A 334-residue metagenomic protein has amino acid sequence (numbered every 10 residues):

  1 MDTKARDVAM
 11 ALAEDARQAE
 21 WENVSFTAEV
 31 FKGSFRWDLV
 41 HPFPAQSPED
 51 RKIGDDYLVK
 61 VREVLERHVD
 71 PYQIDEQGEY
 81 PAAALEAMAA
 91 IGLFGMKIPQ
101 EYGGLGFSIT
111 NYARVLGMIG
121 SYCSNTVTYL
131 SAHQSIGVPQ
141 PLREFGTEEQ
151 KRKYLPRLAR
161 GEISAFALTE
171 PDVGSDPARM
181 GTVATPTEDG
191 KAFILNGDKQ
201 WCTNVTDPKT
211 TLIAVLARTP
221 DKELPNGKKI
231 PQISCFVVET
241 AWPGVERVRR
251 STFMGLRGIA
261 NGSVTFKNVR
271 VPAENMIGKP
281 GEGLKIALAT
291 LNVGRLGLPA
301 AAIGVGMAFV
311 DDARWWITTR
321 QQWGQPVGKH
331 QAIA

Functional and structural regions predicted by a protein language model:
M1-H133, Q140-A159, I163-S164, S175 (+1 more regions): Amphipathic, small/basic residue-rich leader segments at the start of a protein or domain
G106-F107, S175-P177, T203-V205, E223-G227 (+3 more regions): Short helix/loop capping segments that flank catalytic or ligand/cofactor-binding pockets
Y154, T169, R179-M180, Q200 (+1 more regions): Short beta-alpha junctions and helix-cap segments that line functional grooves
E162-S164, M180-T182, K191, T211-V215 (+4 more regions): Structural beta-strand/beta-sheet cores of well-ordered domains, especially the beta-sheet scaffolds that support
I163-P186: A gly/ser-rich beta-alpha-beta helix-loop segment of oxidoreductase catalytic cores
D172-S175, N204-P208, N226-G227, F253-A260: Short Gly/Pro-enriched turn/cap motifs at secondary-structure boundaries
A192, N196-E246: A short core secondary-structure module
E246-A334: Glycine-rich beta->alpha junctions and the first turn(s) of the following alpha-helix
